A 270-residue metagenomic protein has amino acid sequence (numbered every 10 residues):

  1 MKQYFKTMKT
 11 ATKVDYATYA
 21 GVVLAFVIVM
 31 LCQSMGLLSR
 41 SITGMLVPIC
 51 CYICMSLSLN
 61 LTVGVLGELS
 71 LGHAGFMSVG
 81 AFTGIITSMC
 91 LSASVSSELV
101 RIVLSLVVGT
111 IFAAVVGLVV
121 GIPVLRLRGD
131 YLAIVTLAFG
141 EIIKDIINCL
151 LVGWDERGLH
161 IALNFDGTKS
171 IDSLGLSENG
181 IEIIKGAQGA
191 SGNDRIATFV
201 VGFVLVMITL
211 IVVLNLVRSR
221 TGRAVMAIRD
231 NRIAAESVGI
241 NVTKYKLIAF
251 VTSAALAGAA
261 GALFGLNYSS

Functional and structural regions predicted by a protein language model:
M1-S270: Transmembrane alpha-helices and adjacent helix-loop boundaries
